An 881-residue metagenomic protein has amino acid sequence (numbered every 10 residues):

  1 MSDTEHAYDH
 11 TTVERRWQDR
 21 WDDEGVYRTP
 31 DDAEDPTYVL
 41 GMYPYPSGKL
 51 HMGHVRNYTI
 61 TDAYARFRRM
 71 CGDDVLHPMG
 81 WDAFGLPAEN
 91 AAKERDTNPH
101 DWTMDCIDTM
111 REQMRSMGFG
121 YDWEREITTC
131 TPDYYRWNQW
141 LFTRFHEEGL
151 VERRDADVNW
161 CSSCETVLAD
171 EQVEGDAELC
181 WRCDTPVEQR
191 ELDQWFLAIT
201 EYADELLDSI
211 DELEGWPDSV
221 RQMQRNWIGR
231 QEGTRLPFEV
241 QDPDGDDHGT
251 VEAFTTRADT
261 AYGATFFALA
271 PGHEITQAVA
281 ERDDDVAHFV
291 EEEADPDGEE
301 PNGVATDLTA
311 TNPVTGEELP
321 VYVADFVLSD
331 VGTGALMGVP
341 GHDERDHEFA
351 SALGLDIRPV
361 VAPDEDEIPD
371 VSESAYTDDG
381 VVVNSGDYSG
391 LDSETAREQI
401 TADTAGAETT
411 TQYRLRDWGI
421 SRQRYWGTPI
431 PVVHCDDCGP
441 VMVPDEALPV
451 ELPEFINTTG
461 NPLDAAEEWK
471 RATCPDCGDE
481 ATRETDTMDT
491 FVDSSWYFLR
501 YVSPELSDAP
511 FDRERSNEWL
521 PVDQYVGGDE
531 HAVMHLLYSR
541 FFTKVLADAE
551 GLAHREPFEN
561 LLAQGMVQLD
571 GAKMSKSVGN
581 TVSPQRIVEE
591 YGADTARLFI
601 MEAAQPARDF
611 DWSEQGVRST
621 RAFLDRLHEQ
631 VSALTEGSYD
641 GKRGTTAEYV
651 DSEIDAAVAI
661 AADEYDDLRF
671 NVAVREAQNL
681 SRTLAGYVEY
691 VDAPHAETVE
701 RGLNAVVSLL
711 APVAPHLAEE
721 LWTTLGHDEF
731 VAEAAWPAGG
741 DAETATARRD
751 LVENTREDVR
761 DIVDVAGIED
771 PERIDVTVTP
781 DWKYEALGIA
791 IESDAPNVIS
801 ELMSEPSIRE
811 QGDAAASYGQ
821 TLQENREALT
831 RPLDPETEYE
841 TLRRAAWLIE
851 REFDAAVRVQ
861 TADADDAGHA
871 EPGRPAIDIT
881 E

Functional and structural regions predicted by a protein language model:
M1-M52, Q194, A198-I199, D204-L207 (+4 more regions): Non-catalytic terminal extensions that flank enzyme cores
R20, E24, R28-T103, R125-L141 (+3 more regions): N-terminal catalytic cores of NTP/NDP-binding nucleotidyl/phosphoryl-transfer enzymes
D23, D96-V251, A335-A447, P462 (+5 more regions): Residue patterns forming the tRNA-binding/recognition surfaces of aminoacyl-tRNA synthetases and related DALR
T61, C71-D74, A270-D364, S374: Catalytic alpha/beta core of large soluble enzyme barrels
D82, V432, G644-A659, R675-E757: Acidic, turn-prone loop/beta-hairpin segments
L308-V331, K470-R608: Alpha-helical recognition segments enriched in aromatics with Gly/Pro capping that present substrate-recognition
S351-L353, I357, V361, T581-D651 (+5 more regions): Catalytic adenosine-cofactor/nucleotide-binding cores of aminoacyl-tRNA synthetases and other
F730-E881: C-terminal low-complexity, glycine/proline- and small-hydrophobic-enriched intrinsically disordered tails that act as
